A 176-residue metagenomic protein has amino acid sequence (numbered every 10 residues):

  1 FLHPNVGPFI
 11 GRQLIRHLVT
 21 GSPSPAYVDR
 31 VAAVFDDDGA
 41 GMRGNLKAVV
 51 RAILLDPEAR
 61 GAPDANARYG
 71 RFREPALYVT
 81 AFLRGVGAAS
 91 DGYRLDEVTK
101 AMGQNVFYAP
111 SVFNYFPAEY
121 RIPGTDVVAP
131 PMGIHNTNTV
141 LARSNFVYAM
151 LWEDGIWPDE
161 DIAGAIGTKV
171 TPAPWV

Functional and structural regions predicted by a protein language model:
H3, G7, G11-G41, R51-V176: Flexible, low-complexity segments enriched for small/polar residues
L46-V49: Alpha-helical scaffolds flanking conserved acidic
